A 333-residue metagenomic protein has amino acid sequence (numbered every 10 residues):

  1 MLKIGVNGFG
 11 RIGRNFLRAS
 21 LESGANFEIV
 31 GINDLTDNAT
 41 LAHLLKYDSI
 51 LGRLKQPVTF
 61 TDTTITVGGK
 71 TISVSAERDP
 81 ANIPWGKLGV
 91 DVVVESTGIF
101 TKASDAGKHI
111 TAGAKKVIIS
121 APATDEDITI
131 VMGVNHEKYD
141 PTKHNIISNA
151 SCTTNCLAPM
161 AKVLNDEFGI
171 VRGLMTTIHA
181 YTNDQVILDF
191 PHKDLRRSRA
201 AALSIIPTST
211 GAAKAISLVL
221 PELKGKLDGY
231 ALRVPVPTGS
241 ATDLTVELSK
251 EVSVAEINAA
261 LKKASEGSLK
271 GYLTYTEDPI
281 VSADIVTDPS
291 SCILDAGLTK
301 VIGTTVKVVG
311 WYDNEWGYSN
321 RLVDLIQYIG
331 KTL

Functional and structural regions predicted by a protein language model:
M1, K143-H144, A200-A202, G239-D243 (+1 more regions): Short, solvent-exposed beta-strand edge segments and adjacent coil->beta transition regions
M1-S198, K300, D324, T332-L333: N-terminal Rossmann-like NAD(P) cofactor-binding subdomain of oxidoreductases, focused on the glycine-rich
L2, A25, V171, L203 (+3 more regions): Structural beta-strand/beta-sheet cores of well-ordered domains, especially the beta-sheet scaffolds that support
N7, R11, A39, L88 (+10 more regions): Conserved active-site and cofactor/substrate-binding residues in soluble primary-metabolism enzymes
L35-D37, A123-T124, S151-T153, T177-D184 (+4 more regions): Glycine-rich beta-alpha junction loops
I65, I130-M132, I146, L188 (+5 more regions): Short clusters of hydrophobic/aromatic residues that line enzyme substrate/ligand-binding pockets
N165-D166, I170-P237: Acidic, glycine-rich segments within the central catalytic cores of soluble metabolic enzymes that bind/position
G229, A241, T245-L333: C-terminal active-site/capping subdomain that shapes the small-molecule cofactor and substrate pocket of enzyme
